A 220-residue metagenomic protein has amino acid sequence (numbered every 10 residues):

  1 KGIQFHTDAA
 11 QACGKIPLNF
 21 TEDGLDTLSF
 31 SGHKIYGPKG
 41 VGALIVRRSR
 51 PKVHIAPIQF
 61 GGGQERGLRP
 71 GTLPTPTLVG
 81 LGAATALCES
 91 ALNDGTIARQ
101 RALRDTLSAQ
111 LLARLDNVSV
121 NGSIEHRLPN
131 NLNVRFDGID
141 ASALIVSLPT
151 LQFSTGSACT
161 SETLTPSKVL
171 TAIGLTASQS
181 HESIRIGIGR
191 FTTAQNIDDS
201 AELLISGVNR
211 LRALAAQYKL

Functional and structural regions predicted by a protein language model:
K1-L220: Pyridoxal 5′-phosphate
